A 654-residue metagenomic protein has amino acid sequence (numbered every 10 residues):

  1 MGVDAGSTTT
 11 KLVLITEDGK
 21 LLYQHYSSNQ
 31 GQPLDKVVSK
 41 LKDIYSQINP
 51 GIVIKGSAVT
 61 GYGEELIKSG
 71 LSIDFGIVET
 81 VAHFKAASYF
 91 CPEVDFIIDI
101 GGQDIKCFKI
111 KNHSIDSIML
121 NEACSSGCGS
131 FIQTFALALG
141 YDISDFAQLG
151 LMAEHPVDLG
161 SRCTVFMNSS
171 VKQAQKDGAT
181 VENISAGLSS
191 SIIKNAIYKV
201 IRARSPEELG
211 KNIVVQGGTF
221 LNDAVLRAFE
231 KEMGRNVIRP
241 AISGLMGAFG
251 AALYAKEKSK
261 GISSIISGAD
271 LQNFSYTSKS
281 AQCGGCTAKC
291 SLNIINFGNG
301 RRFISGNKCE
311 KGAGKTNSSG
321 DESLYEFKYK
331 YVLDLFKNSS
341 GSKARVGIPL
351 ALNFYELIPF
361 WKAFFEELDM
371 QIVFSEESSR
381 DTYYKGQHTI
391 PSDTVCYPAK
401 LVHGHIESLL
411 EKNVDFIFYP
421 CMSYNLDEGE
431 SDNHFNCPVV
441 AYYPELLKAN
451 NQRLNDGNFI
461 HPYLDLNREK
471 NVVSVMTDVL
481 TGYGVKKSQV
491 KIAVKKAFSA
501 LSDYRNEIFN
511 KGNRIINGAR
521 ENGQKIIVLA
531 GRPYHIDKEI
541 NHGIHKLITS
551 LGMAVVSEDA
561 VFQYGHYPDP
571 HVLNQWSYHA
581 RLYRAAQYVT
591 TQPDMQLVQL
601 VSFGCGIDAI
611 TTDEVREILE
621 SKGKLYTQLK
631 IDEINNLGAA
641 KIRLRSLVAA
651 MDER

Functional and structural regions predicted by a protein language model:
M1-D18, V94-K111, Q282-C286, S291-I295: Gly/Thr-rich phosphate-binding beta-strand-loop-beta motif of the actin/hexokinase/Hsp70
G2-S39, D43, I118, E122-C124 (+1 more regions): Short glycine-rich, Thr/Ser-proximal phosphate-binding strand/loop in the N-terminal lobe of ATP-dependent enzymes
Y26-N29, I48-T80, K109, D116-S117: Short beta-strand-loop/turn "lid" adjacent to the catalytic site in phosphate-handling enzymes
G51-G61, E207-G218, N236-R239, V346-L350 (+2 more regions): Short glycine-rich phosphate-binding loop at a beta-alpha junction
G61-E64, S191, R204-E230, S243-G244 (+2 more regions): Glycine-rich phosphate-binding loops at beta-strand->alpha-helix junctions
C124-I132, L139, I242, S259-R654: An N-terminal assembly and electron-transfer interface module characteristic of large anaerobic redox and radical
S126, Q133, L137, D142-Q175 (+2 more regions): Conserved ATP-utilizing enzyme core subdomain
I184-E208: Phosphate/ATP-binding catalytic cores across multiple sugar-kinase/actin-like superfamilies, primarily ASKHA
